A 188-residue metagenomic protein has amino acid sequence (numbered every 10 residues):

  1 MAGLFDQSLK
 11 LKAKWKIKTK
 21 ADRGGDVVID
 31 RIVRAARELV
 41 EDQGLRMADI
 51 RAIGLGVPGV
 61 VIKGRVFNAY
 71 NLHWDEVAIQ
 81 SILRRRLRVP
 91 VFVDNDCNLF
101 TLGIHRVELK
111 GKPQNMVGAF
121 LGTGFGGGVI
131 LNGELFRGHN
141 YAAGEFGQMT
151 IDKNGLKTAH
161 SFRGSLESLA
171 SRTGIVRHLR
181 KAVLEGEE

Functional and structural regions predicted by a protein language model:
A2-G3, R65: Short, glycine/acidic-enriched capping/hinge loops at junctions between secondary-structure elements
G3-K16, R23-V27, R86, F92-D94 (+1 more regions): Glycine/GP-enriched mid-protein hinge/lid loop-to-helix segment characteristic of carbohydrate kinases
L11-A13, G59-I62: Short, basic/glycine-rich phosphate-binding loops at helix/coil junctions that contact nucleotide phosphates
A21, G25-R37, E41, A48-I53 (+1 more regions): Glycine-rich phosphate-binding loop and adjoining helix at the ATP-binding site of ATP-dependent phosphoryl-transfer
G44-M47, E188: Short helix/loop segment immediately N-terminal to the Walker
G56-V57, Y70, L121, S171: A secondary-structure boundary/capping signal
